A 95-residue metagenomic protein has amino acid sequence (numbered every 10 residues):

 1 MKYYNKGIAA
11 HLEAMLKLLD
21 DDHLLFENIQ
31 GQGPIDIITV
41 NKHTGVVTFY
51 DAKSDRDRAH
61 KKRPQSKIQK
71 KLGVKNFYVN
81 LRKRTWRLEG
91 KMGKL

Functional and structural regions predicted by a protein language model:
M1-I29: Acidic-basic catalytic patches of nuclease active cores, encompassing PD-(D/E)XK and other metal-cofactor nuclease
N5, K61-K67, K71-L95: Domain-level recognition of nuclease-like catalytic cores that cleave nucleotide substrates
A14, L18, I37-T39, H43-R56: Conserved catalytic cores of phosphodiester-cleaving nucleases, focusing on short active-site segments
E27, D51, Y78-N80: Structural signal for conserved beta-strand scaffold positions within catalytic alpha/beta enzyme cores
E27-N28, V40, S66-K67: Short, flexible, glycine/charge-rich loop motifs used to bind or transfer phosphoryl groups or to couple energy/partner
G31-P34: Short acidic/glycine-enriched loop/turn segments that link adjacent beta-strands
D36-I37, Y78: Short beta-strand scaffold segments in enzyme catalytic cores
